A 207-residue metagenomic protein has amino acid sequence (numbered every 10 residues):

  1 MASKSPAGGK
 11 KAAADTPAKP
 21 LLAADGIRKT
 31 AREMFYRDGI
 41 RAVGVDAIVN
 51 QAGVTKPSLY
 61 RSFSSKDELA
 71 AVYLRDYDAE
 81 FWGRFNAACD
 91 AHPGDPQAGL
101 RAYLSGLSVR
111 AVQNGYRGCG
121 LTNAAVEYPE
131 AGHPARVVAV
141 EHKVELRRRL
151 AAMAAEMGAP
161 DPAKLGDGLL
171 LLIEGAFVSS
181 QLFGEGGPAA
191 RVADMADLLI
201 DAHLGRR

Functional and structural regions predicted by a protein language model:
M1-L22, K29, L204-R207: N-terminal intrinsically disordered/low-complexity leader segments
A2-S3, G26, T30-E68, V72: Helix-turn-helix
K4, P134-E141, A155-R207: Hydrophobic/aromatic-rich alpha-helical bundle segments in the mid-to-C-terminal region
R28, L74, D78, R136-V144: Amphipathic, non-transmembrane alpha-helical scaffold segments
K66, Y77-F81, H92, P96 (+4 more regions): Hydrophobic/aromatic residues within well-ordered alpha-helical segments
A70-Y77, R84: Alpha-helical DNA-contacting segments of helix-turn-helix folds
V72, N86-Y116, P162, G166-L169: Hydrophobic alpha-helical connector segments
A98-G99, Q113-P134: Amphipathic alpha-helical segments used for helix-helix packing
